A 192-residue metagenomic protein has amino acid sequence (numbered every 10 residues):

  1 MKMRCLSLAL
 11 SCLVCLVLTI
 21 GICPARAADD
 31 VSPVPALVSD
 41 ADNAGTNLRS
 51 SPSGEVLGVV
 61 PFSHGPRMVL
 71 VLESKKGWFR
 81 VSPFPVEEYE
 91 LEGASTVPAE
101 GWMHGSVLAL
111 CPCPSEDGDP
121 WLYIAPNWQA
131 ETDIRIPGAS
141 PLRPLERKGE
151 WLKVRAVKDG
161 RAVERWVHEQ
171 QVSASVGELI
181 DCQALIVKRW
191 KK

Functional and structural regions predicted by a protein language model:
M1-L6: N-terminal secretory signal peptides that target proteins for export/translocation
A9-G21: Bacterial N-terminal signal peptides
I22-A27: Sec/Tat signal peptide C-region and signal peptidase I cleavage site
A28-P35, S82-P120, I124-N127, R155-K192: Boundary regions of SH3-family modules and the immediately adjacent low-complexity/disordered segments in eukaryotic
D29, V34, D40-G77, C113-E150 (+1 more regions): Beta-loop motif signature
